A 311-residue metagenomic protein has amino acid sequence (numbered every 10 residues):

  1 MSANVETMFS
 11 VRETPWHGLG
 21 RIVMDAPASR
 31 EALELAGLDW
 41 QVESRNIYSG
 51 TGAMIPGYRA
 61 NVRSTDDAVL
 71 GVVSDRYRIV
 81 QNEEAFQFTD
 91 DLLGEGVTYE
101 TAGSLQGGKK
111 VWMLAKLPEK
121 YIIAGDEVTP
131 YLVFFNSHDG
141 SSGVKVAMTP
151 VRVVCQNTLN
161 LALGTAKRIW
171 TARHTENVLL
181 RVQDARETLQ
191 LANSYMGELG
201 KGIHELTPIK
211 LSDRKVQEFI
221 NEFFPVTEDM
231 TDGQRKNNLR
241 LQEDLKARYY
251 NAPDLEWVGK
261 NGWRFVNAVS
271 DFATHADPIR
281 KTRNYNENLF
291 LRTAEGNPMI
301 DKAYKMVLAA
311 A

Functional and structural regions predicted by a protein language model:
M1-I47, E119-A311: Intrinsically disordered, low-complexity regions enriched in serine/threonine
M1-L105: N-terminal low-complexity, intrinsically disordered segments
N61, M113-A115, F134: Generic structural hydrophobic/aromatic packing signal, biased to beta-strands
A85, K109-V111, V128: Residues at beta-strand starts and edge strands
G94-I123, F224: Ser/Thr-rich, low-complexity intrinsically disordered terminal regions
